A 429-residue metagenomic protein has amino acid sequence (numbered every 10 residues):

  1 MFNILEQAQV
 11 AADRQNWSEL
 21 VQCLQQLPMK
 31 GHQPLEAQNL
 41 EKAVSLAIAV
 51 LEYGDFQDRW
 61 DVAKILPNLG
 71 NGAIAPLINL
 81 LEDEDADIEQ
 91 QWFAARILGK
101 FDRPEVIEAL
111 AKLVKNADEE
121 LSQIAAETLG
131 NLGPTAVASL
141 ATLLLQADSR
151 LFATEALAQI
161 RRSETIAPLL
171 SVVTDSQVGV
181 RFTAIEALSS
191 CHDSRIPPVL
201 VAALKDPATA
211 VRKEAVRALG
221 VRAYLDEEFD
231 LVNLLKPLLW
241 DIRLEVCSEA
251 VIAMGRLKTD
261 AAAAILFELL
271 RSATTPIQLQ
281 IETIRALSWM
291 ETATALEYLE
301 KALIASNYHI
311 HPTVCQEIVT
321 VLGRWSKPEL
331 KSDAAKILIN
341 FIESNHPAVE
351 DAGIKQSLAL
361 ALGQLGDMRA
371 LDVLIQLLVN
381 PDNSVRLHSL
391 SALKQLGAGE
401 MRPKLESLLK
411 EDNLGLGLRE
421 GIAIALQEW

Functional and structural regions predicted by a protein language model:
M1-I4, A11-Q15: Active-site-proximal segments of catalytic enzyme domains that coordinate small-molecule cofactors or metal ions
F2-E6, P34-E52, N71-D83, R103-K115 (+9 more regions): Amphipathic alpha-helical scaffolding segments comprising HEAT/armadillo-like alpha-solenoid repeats
E6-V10, L20-Q38, D58-N71, E89-R103 (+15 more regions): Structural detector for internal amphipathic alpha-helices that build alpha-solenoid repeat scaffolds
D13-N16, G54-D55, E84-D87, A117-D118 (+9 more regions): Short inter-helical turns and helix N-cap capping residues of alpha-solenoid HEAT/ARM repeat scaffolds
N116, D175, D206-T209, D241-E249 (+8 more regions): A general secondary-structure boundary signal
